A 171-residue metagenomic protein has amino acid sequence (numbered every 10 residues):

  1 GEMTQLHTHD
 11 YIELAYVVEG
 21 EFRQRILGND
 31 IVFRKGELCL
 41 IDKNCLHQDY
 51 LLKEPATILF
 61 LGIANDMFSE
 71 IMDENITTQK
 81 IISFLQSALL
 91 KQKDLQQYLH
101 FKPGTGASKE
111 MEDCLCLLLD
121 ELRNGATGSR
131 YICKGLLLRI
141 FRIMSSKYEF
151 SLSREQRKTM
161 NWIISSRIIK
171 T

Functional and structural regions predicted by a protein language model:
G1-E37, C45, T77-L89, D94-L99: Generic protein-terminus/edge-of-domain signal
H9, F33, K53-P55, M160: A generic fold-level signal
E13, D49, E121: Acidic-residue sensor for enzyme active/binding pockets
E13-Y16, E110-C114, L136, I143: Amphipathic, well-ordered alpha-helical segments in soluble domains
R23-R25, I41, H47-E54, E70: Short beta-strand His + acidic residue motifs that chelate non-heme Fe in jelly-roll/DSBH and cupin folds
L38-L40, F60: Conserved hydrophobic/aromatic beta-strand scaffold that supports enzyme active sites
L51-D120: A hydrophobic/aromatic-rich effector-binding and dimerization subdomain of bacterial HTH-type transcriptional regulators
L99-G106, L122-L138, R142-T171: Short, Lys/Arg-enriched, Trp-marked, Pro/Gly-tolerant hinge/linker segments that flank
